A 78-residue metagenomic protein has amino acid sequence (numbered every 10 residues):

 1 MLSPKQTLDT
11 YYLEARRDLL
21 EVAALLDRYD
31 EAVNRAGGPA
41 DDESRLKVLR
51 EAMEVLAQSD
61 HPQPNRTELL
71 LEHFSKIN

Functional and structural regions predicted by a protein language model:
M1-N78: Surface-exposed peri-terminal alpha-helical interaction modules
